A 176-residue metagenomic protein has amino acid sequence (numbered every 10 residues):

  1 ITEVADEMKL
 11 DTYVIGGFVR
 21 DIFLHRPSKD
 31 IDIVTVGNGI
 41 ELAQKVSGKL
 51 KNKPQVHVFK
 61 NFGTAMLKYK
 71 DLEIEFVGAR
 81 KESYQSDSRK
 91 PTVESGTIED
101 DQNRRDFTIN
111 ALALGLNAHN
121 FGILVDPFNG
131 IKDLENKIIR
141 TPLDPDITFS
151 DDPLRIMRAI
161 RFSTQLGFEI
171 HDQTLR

Functional and structural regions predicted by a protein language model:
I1-R176: Catalytic cores of the polymerase beta-like nucleotidyltransferase superfamily and closely associated nucleotide
